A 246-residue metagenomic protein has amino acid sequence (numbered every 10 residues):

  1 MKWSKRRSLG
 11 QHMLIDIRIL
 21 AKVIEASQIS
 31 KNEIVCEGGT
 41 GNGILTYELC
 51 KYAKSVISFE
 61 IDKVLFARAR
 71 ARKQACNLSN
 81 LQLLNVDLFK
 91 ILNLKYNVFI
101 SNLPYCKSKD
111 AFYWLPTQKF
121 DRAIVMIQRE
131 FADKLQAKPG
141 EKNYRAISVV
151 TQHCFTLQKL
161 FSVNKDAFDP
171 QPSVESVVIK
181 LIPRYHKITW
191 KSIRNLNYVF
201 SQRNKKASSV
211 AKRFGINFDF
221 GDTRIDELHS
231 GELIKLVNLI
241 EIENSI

Functional and structural regions predicted by a protein language model:
M1-Y198, E232-I246: Catalytic cores of RNA-modifying enzymes
S173, Q202-K205, S209-I246: Conserved Class I S-adenosyl-L-methionine
